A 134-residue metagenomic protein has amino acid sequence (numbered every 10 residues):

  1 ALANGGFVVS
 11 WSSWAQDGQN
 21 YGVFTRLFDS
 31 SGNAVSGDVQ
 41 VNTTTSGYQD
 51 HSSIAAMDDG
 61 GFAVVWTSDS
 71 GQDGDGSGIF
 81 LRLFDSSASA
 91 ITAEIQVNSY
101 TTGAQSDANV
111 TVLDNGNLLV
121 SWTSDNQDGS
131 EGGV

Functional and structural regions predicted by a protein language model:
A1-V134: Extracellular, repeat-based ectodomains that mediate carbohydrate processing or recognition
